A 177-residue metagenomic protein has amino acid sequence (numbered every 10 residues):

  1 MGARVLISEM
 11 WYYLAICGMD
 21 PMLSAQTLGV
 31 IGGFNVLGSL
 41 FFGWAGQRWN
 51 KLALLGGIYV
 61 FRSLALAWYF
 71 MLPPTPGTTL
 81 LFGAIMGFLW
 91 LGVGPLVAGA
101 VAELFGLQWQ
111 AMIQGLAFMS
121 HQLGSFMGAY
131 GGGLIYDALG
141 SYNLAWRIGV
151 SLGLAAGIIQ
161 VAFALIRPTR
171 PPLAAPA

Functional and structural regions predicted by a protein language model:
M1-F42, G128: Extracytoplasmic gate region of multi-pass secondary transporters
P21-M22, L107-A117: Loop-to-transmembrane helix entry/capping segments in MFS-fold secondary transporters and related SLC/MFSD carriers
S39-N50, Y136-D137: Helix-to-loop junctions at the C-terminal end of transmembrane segments in multipass secondary transporters
A53-W68: Structural signature of the two symmetry-related core transmembrane helices
M71-F82: Helix-loop junctions at membrane interfaces in 12-TM secondary transporters
G92-F105: Intracellular juxtamembrane helix-capping segments at the cytosolic ends of symmetry-related transmembrane helices
L134-L152: A membrane-interface helix-boundary motif in multi-pass transporters
V150-A177: Multi-pass alpha-helical transporter architecture, strongest for 12-TM Major Facilitator/SLC carriers used
